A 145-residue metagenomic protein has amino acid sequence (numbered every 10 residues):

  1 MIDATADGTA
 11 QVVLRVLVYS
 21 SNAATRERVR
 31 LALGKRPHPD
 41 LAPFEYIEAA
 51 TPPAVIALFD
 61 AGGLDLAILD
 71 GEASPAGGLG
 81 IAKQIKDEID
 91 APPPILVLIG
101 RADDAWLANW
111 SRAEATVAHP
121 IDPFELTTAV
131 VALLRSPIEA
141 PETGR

Functional and structural regions predicted by a protein language model:
V13-G34, A67: Conserved acidic segment of CheY-like receiver
R28, I121-V130: C-terminal output helix
E48-L66: Acidic, metal-coordinating helix/loop segments flanking the phosphotransfer/catalytic sites of two-component signaling
D65, I89-P94: His-Asp phosphorelay/catalytic-motif detector in bacterial-type signaling
D65-K86: Conserved phosphotransfer microenvironments
A67, T116-V117: Two-component signal transduction core modules
G100-T116: Alpha4 helix (beta4-alpha4-beta5 surface) of REC/receiver domains from two-component response regulators
V131-R145: The C-terminal output helix
